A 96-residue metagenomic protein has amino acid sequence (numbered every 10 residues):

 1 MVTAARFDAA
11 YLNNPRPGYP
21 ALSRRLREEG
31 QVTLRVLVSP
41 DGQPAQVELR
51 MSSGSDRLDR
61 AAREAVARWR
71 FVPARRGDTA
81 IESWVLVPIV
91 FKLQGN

Functional and structural regions predicted by a protein language model:
M1-L26, T33, M51, E64-R70 (+3 more regions): Acidic, low-complexity proline/glycine/alanine-rich linker and hinge segments
R27-G30, G42, G54, D78: Glycine-centered flexibility sites
R35-V36, V47, V72: Generic short beta-strand
L37-S39, V90-Q94: Solvent-exposed residues in well-ordered beta-strands and their adjoining turns, especially edge/terminal strands
V38-S39, P44, R75: Short, acidic, Ser/Thr-enriched surface-loop or helix-capping motifs
A45, L86-P88, K92: Accessory recognition modules or surfaces
M51-L58: A short acidic/small-residue loop/turn micro-motif
